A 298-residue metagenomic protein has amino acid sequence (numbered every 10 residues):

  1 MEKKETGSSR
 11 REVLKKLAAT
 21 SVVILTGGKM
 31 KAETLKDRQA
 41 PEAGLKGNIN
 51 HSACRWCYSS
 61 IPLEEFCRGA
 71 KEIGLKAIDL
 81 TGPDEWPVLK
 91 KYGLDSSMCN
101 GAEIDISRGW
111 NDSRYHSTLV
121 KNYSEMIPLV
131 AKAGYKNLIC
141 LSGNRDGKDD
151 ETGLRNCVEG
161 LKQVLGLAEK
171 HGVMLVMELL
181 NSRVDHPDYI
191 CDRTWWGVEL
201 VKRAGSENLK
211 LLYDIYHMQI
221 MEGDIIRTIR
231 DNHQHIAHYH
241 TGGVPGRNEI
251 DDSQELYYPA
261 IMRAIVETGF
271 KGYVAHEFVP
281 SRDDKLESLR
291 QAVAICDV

Functional and structural regions predicted by a protein language model:
E2-K71, G134-K136, C191-Y213, H217-V298: Histidine-acidic metal/acid-base catalytic patches
K16-L25, G44-L45, N111-K210, I220: Active-site acidic/histidine proton-transfer and metal-coordination neighborhood in alpha/beta enzyme cores
C57-S59, G82-D84, A102-I104, N144-D146 (+4 more regions): Active-site-proximal loop/turn and secondary-structure-junction residues that shape catalytic pockets, frequently
F66-E85: Catalytic domains of carbohydrate-active enzymes, especially glycoside hydrolases
G82-Y92, I106-S107: Glycine-rich, proline-tolerant flexible connector loops at the mouths of alpha/beta enzymes
